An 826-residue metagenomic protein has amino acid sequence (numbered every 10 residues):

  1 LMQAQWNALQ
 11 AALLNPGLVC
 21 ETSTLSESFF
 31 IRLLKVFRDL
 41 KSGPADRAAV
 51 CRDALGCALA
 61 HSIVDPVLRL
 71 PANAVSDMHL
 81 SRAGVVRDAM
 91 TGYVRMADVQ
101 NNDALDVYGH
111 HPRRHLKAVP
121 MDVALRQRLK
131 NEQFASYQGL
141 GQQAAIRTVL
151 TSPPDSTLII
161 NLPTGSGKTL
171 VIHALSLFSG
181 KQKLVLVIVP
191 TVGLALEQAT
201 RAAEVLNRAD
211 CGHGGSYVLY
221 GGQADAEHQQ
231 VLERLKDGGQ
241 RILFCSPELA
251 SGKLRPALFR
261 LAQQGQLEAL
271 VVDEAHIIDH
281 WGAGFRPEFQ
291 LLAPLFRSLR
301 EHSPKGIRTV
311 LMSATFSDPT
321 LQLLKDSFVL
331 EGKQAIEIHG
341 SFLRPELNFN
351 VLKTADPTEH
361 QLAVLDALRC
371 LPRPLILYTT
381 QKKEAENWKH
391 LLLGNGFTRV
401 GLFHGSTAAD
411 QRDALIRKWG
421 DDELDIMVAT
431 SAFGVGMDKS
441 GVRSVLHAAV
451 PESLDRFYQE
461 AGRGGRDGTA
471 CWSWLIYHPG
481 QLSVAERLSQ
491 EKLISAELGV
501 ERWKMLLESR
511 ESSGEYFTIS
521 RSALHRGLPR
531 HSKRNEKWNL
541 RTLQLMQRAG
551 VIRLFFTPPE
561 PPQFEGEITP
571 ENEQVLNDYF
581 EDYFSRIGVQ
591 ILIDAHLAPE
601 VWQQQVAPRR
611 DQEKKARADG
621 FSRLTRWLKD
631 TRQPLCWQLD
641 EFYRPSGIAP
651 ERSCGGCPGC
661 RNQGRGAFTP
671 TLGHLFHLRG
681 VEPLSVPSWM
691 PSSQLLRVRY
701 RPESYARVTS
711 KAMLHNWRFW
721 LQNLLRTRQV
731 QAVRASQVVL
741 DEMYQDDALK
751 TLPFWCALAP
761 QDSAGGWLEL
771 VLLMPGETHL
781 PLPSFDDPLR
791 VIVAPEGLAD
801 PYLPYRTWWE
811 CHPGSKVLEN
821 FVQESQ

Functional and structural regions predicted by a protein language model:
L1-E346, A355-R373, K382-T398, T407 (+11 more regions): N-terminal helicase ATP-binding lobe
I188, L295, M312, A448 (+4 more regions): Generic beta-sheet signal
L270-A275, H478-P479, R699-P702, S736-V738 (+1 more regions): Short loop/turn segments at strand-loop or loop-helix junctions that form parts of catalytic or ligand-binding pockets
L347, L672-D746: Active-site-facing substrate-recognition patch
C370-A385, H390, G394-G401, G405 (+3 more regions): C-terminal helicase lobe
A429-S431, P753-A764: Short acidic low-complexity segments
